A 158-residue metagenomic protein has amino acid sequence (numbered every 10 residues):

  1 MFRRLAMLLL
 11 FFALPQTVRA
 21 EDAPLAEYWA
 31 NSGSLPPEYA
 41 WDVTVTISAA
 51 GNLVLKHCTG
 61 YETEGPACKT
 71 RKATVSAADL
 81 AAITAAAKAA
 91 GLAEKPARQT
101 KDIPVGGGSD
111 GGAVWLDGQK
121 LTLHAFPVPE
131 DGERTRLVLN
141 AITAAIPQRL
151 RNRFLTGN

Functional and structural regions predicted by a protein language model:
F2-L5, V18-P37, W41-V43, A86 (+1 more regions): Short, well-ordered, aromatic-rich surface patches in folded extracellular/luminal domains
L5-A13: Sec-dependent N-terminal signal peptides
V45-I47: Gly/Pro-enriched, hydrophobic low-complexity segments that function as extracytoplasmic propeptides/linkers
A49-L53: Structural signal for glycine-centered tight turns and loop->strand junctions in beta-sheet-rich domains
K56-E94: A short-motif feature that recognizes glycine-rich, charge-decorated loops that bind or process nucleotide phosphates
